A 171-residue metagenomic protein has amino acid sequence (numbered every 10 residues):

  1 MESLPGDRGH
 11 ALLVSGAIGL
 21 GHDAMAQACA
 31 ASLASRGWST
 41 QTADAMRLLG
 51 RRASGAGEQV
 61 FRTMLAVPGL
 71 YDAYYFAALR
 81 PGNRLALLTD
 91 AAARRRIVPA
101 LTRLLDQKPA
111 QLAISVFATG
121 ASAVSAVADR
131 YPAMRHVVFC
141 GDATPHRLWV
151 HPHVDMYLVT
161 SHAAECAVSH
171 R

Functional and structural regions predicted by a protein language model:
M1-L49: N-terminal subdomain of nucleotide-sugar transferases
H10, Q111-L112, M156: Structural motif
A26, V124-V127, V168-S169: Hydrophobic packing residues within well-ordered alpha-helices of enzyme cores
A28-D106: Conserved N-terminal ligand/cofactor-binding loop architecture of enzyme catalytic domains
G37, A110, H153-V154: Short, well-ordered alpha-helix to beta-strand connector turns
P99-A113, S122-V137: Glycosyltransferases and closely related glycan-assembly transferases that use nucleotide-activated donors
T119-A123, A163-E165: Alpha-helix capping/helix-boundary segments
D129-R171: Active-site-proximal region of nucleotide-activated glycan assembly enzymes, centered on histidine/acidic-rich loops
